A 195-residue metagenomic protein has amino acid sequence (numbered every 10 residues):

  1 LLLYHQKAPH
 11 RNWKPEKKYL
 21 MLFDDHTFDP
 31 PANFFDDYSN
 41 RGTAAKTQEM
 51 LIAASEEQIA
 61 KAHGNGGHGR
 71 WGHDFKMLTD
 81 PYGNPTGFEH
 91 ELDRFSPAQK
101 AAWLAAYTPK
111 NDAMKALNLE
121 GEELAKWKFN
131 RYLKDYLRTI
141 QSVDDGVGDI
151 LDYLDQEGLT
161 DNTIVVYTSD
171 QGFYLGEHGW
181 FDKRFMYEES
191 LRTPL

Functional and structural regions predicted by a protein language model:
L1: Glycine-rich ThDP/TPP pyrophosphate-binding loop and its adjacent helix/strand module within ThDP-dependent enzymes
H5-N162, V166-S169, F173-L195: Active-site-proximal cap/lid insertion segments
